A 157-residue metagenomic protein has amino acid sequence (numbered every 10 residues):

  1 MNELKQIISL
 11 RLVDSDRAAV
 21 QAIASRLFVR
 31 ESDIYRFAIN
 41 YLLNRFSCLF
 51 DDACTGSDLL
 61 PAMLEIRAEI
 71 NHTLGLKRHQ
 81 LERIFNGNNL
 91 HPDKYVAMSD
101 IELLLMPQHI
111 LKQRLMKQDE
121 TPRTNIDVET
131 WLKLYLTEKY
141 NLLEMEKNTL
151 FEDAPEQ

Functional and structural regions predicted by a protein language model:
E3-Q21: Short amphipathic alpha-helix starts
A18, A22-S25, C48, L134: Charged/polar, solvent-exposed surface patches and flexible loops
R26-T55: Short, basic amphipathic alpha-helical segments that act as recognition/interaction helices in nucleic-acid-binding
F37, A62, I84, W131-L134: Charge-rich, solvent-exposed alpha-helical interaction surfaces
N44-D93: Short, positively charged interaction helices/loops
N88-K133: Extended alpha-helical scaffolding regions
K117-Q157: C-terminal non-catalytic accessory extensions
